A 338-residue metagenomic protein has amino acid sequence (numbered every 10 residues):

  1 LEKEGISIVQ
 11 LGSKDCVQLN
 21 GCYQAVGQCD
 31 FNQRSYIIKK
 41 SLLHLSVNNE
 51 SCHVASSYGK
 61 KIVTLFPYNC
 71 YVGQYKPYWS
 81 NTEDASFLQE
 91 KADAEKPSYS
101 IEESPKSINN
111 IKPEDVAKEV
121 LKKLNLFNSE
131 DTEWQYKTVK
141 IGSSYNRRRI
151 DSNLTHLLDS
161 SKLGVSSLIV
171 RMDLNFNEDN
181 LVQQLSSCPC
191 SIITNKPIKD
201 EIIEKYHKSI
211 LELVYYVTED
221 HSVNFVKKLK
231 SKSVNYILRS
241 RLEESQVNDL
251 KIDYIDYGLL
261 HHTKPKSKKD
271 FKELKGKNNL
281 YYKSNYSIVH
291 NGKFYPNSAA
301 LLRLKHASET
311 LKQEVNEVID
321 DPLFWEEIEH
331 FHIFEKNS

Functional and structural regions predicted by a protein language model:
L1-C70, N177-D179, L185, P189-K228 (+1 more regions): Donor-binding and catalytic core of enzymes assembling or modifying cell-surface/extracellular glycoconjugates
L1-Q10, D131-S191, K199-D200, S298 (+3 more regions): Core catalytic architecture of nucleotide-activated donor-dependent transferases building glycoconjugates
K3, C16, E119, S186 (+11 more regions): Active-site anion-handling motifs in enzyme catalytic cores
L42, V234-N235: Receiver (REC) domain switch/active-site residues of two-component response regulators
S57-W134, L242, L259-D270: Nucleotide-sugar donor-binding patch of glycosyltransferase catalytic domains
I108-A117, L124-S143, K277-P296, A300-L301: Non-catalytic, charged low-complexity extensions flanking SF2 helicase motor domains
S166-F176, I192-I198, L213-D220, I237-E244 (+1 more regions): Structural motif
Y257-S338: Charge-dense, extended regions
